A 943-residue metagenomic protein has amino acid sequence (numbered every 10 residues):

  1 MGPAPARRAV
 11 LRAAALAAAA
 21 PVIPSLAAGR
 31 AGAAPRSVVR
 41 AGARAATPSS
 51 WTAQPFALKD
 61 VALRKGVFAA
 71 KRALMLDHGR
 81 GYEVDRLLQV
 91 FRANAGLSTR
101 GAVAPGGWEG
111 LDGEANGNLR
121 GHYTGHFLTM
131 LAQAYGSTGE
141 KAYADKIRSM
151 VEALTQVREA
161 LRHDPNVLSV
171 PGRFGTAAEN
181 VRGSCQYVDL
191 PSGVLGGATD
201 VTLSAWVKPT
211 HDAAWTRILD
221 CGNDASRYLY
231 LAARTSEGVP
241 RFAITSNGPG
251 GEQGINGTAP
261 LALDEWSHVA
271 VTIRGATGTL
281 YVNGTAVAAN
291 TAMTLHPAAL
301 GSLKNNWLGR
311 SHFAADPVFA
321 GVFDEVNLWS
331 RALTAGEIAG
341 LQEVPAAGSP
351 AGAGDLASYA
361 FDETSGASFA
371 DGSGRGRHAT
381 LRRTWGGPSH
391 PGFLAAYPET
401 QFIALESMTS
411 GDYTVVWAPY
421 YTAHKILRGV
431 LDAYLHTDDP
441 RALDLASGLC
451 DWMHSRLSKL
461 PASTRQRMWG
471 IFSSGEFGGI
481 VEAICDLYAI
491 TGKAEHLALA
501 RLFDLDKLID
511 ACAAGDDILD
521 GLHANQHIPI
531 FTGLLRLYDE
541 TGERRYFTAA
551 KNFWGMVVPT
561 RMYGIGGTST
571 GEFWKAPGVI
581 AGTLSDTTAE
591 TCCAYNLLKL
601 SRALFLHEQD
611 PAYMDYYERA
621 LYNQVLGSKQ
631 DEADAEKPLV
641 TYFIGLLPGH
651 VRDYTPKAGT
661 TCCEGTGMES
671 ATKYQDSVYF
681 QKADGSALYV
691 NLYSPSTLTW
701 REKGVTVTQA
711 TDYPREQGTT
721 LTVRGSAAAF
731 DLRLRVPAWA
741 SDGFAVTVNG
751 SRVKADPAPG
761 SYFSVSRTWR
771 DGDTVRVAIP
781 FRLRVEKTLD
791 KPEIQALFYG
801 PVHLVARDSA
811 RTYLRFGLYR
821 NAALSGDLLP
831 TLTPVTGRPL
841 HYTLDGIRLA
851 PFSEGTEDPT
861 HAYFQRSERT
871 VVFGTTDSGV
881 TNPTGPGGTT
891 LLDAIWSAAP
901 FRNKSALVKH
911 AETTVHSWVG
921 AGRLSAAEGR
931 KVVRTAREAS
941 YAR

Functional and structural regions predicted by a protein language model:
G2-P3, A9-R30: N-terminal export signals
R36-Y123, R148-N166, T384-M408: Low-complexity, Ser/Thr/Pro/Gly-enriched N-terminal "stalk/linker" regions
F68, L119-G136, A418-Y434, S473-Y488 (+3 more regions): Well-ordered alpha-helical segments within folded domains of soluble proteins
F91, A550, M614-Q630, D634-G725 (+4 more regions): C-terminal beta-rich recognition modules with glycine/proline-rich loops and embedded aromatic residues
F91-G117, H390-W417, Q466-C485, A514-R536 (+2 more regions): Carbohydrate-binding/catalytic loop surfaces
G113, Y135-T138, A142-P165, P388-L502: Extended ligand-binding groove/face enriched in aromatic
N166-G387: Extracellular glycan-associated modules
R869-R943: Soluble extracellular-acting proteins and domains
